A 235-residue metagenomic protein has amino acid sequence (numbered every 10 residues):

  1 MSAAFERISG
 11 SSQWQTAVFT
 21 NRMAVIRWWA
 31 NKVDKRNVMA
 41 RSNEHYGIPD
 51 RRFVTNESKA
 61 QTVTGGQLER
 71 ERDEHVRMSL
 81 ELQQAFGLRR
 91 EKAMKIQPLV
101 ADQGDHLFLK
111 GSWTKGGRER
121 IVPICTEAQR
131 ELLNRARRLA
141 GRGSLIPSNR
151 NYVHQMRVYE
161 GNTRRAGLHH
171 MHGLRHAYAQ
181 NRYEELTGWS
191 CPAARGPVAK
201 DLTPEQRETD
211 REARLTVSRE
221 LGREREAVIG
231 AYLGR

Functional and structural regions predicted by a protein language model:
M1-P49: N-terminal core-binding DNA-recognition domain of tyrosine recombinases/integrases
D34-Q67, S112-K115: Flexible interdomain linker/hinge and immediately adjacent N-terminus of the catalytic tyrosine-recombinase domain
A60-R90, E208-R214: Basic, Lys/Arg- and aromatic-enriched nucleic-acid-binding interface segment
L82-H106, G230-A231: Short, charged phosphate-coordinating catalytic segments
K95-N134: Conserved tyrosine-mediated DNA breakage-rejoining catalytic core shared by Y-recombinases
H106-S112, R195-R235: Short functional hotspots where side chains directly engage DNA or cofactors
C125-G188: Active-site/catalytic core of tyrosine-dependent DNA strand-transfer enzymes
G167-R211, R223: Short basic/aromatic active-site micro-motif
